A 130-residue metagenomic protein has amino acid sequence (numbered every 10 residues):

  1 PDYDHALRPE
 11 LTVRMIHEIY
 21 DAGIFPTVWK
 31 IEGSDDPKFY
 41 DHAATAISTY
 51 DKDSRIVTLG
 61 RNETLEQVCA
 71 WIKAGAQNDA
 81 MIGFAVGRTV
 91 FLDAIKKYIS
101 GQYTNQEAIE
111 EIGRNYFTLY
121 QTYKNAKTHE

Functional and structural regions predicted by a protein language model:
P1-E10, E63: Active-site mouth loops of central-metabolism enzymes
D4, M15-E18, I56, A70: Amphipathic, alpha-helical segments enriched in basic
R8-P9, M15-F39, G60: Catalytic beta/alpha-barrel core
I31-H129: Catalytic-face loop-and-helix region of soluble metabolic enzyme cores
